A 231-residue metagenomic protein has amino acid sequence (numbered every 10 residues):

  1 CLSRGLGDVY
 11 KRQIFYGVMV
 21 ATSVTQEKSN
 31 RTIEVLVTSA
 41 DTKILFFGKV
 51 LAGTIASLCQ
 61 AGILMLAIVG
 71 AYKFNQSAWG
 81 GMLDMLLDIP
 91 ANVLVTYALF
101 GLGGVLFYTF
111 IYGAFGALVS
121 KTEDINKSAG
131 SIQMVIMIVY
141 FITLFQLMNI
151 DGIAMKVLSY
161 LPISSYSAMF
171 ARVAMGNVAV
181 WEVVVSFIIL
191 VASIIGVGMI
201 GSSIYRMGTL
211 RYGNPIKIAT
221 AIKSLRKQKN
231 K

Functional and structural regions predicted by a protein language model:
C1-G7: Single conserved hydrophobic/aromatic residue that forms the stacking wall/gate of nucleotide- or nucleobase-binding
G7-V18: Long, hydrophobic alpha-helical segments
T38, K43-Q60, L64, I68 (+5 more regions): Alpha-helical transmembrane segments of multi-pass membrane proteins
V69-Y97, G176-V178: Membrane-interfacial helix-loop-helix connectors in multipass membrane proteins
A98-M134: A structural motif at transmembrane helix-loop-helix junctions in multipass membrane proteins
L118-S120, V191-K231: Junction motif at the cytosolic side of a transmembrane helix
N126-V157: Transmembrane helix segments
F145-Y160, S164-A192, K231: Membrane-interfacial helix-loop-helix junctions in multi-pass membrane proteins
